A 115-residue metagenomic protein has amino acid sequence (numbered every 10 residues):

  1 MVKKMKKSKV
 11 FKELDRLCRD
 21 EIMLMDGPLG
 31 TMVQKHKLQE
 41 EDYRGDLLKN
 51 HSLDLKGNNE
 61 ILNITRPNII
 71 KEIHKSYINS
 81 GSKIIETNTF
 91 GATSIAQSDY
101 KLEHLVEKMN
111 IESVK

Functional and structural regions predicted by a protein language model:
M1-K115: Domain-level signal for soluble alpha/beta catalytic cores
